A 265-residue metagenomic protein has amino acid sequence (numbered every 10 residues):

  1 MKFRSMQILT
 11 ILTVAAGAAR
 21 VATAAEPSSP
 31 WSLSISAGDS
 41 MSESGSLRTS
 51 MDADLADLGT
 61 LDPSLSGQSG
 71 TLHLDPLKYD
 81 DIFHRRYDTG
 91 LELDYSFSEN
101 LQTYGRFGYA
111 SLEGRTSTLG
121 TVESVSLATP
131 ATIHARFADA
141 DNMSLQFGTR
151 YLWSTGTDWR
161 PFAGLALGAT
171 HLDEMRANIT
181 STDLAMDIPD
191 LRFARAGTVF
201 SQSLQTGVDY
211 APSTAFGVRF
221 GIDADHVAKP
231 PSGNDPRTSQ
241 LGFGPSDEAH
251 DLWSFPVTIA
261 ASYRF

Functional and structural regions predicted by a protein language model:
M1-S29: Cleavable N-terminal export/targeting peptides
R20-T60, D158: Outer-membrane beta-barrel biogenesis signature
P30-S34, D251-F265: Outer-membrane beta-barrel "beta-signal"
S34, D88-G90, Q146-G148, S203-Q205 (+1 more regions): Membrane-embedded beta-strand positions in outer-membrane beta-barrel channels/transporters
I35-D39, G105-Y109, A163-A169, V208 (+1 more regions): Transmembrane beta-barrel strands of outer-membrane/channel proteins
D39, Y95, Y151-W153, V208-Y210 (+1 more regions): Residue-level signature of outer-membrane beta-barrel architecture
E43-R85, G108-S144, A169-V199, V227-P256: Extracellular/periplasm-exposed beta-strand and loop segments of Gram-negative cell-envelope proteins, dominated by
N100-G105, T157-W159, T214-V218: Repeated loop/turn-to-beta-strand initiation elements of outer-membrane beta-barrel proteins
